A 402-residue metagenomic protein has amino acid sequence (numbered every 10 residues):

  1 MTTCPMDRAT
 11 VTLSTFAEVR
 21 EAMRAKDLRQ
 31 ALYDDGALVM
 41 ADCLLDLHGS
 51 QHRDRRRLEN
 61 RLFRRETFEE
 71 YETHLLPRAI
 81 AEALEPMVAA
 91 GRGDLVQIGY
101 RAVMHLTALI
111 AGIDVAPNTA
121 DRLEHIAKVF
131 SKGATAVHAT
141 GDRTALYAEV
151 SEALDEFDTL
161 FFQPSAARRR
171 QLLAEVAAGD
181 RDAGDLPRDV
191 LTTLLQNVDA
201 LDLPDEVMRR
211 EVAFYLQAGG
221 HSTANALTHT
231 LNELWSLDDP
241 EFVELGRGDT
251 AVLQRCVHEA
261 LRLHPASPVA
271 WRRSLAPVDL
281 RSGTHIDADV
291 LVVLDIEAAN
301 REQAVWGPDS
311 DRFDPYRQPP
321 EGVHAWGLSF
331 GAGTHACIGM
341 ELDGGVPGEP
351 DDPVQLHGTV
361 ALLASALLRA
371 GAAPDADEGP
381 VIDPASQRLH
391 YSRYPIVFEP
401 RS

Functional and structural regions predicted by a protein language model:
M1-G36: N-terminal membrane-proximal hinge/A-helix region immediately C-terminal to the signal-anchor transmembrane segment
T15, G219, D289: Short, conserved phosphate/pyrophosphate- and ester-handling motifs at nucleotide-, phospho-/glycolipid
L28-D34, A41-R61, R65-L76, V115-R122: Cytochrome P450
E70-G220: Cytochrome P450 heme-thiolate monooxygenase catalytic core
R209-L216, G220-L245, G339-G371: Cytochrome P450 catalytic-core helices
R247-T284: Conserved cytochrome P450 K-helix E-x-x-R motif and the immediately C-terminal K′/meander segment
E297-G322, F330: Conserved cytochrome P450 K-helix/beta-meander segment immediately N-terminal to the heme-binding cysteine loop
